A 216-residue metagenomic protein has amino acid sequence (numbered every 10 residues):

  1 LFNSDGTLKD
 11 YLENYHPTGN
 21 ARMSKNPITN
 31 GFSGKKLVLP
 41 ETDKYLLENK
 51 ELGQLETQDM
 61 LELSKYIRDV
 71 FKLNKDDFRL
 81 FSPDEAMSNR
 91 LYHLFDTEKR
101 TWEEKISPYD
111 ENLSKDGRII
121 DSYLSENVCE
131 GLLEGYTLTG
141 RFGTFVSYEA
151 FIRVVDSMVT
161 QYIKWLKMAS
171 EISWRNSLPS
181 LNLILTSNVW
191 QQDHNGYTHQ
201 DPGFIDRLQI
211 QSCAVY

Functional and structural regions predicted by a protein language model:
F2-Y216: Thiamine diphosphate
